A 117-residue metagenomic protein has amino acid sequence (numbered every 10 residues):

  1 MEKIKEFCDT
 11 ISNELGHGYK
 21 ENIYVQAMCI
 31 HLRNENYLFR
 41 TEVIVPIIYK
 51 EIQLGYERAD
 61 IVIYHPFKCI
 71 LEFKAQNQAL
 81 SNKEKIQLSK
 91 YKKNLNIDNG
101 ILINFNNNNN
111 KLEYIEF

Functional and structural regions predicted by a protein language model:
M1-N36, D98-N99: Solvent-exposed, charged helical/coil patches that constitute nucleic-acid or partner-interaction surfaces
D9, I44, Q76: Histidine- and/or cysteine-centered catalytic micro-motif in compact active-site loops
L15, L54, P66, D98 (+1 more regions): Generic secretory/membrane-interface signal
G16, A59-N77, Y91: Conserved catalytic cores of phosphodiester-cleaving nucleases, focusing on short active-site segments
K20-K68, N109-F117: Active-site metal-binding core of divalent-cation-utilizing nuclease and nuclease-like domains
F73-F117: Nucleic-acid nuclease catalytic cores
